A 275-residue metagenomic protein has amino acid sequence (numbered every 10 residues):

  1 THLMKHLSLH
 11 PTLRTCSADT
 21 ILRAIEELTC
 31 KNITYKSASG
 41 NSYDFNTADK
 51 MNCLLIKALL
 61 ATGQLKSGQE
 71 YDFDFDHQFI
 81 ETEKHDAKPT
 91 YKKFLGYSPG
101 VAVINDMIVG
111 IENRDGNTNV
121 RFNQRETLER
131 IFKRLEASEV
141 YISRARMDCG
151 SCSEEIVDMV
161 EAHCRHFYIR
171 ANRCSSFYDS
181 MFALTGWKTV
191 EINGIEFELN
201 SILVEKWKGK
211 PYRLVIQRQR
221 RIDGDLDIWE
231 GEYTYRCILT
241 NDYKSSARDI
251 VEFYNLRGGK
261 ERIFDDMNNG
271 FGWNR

Functional and structural regions predicted by a protein language model:
T1-M4, S17-A24, Y71-F79, D106 (+4 more regions): Short, conserved catalytic/metal-binding motifs centered on acidic residues
H10-D86, F182: Active-site- or DNA-interface-adjacent structural scaffold in DNA-acting proteins
I33-S37, E83-P89, V109-N113, M147 (+2 more regions): Short acidic, glycine/serine/threonine-rich loops at helix termini
N52, D76-Q78, E83, E112 (+4 more regions): Anionic group-transfer/hydrolysis microenvironments
I80-T82, V109, T118-N119, G150-E155 (+5 more regions): Flexible loop/turn segments at secondary-structure boundaries
T90-S138, T234: Electropositive, glycine- and tryptophan-enriched low-complexity nucleic-acid-binding patches
V120-S176: Domain-level cores of phosphate- or acyl-group-handling catalytic modules
H166-N269: An anionic, glycine-rich sequence signature occurring as long contiguous blocks
